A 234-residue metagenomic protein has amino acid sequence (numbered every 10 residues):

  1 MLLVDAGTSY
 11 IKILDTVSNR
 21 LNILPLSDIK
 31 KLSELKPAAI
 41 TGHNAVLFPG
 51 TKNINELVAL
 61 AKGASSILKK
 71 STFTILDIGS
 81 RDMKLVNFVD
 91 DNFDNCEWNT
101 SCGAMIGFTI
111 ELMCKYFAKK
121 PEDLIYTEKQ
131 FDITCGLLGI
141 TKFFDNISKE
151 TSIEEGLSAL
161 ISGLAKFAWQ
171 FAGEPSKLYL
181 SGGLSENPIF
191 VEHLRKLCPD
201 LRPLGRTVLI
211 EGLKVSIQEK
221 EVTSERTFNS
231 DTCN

Functional and structural regions predicted by a protein language model:
M1-A61, E192: N-terminal glycine/serine-rich phosphate-binding loop of ATP-dependent small-molecule kinases, especially carbohydrate
M1-V17, T72-D91: Gly/Thr-rich phosphate-binding beta-strand-loop-beta motif of the actin/hexokinase/Hsp70
H43-A45, P175-R195, L204: Glycine-rich phosphate-binding loops at beta-strand->alpha-helix junctions
K52-K62, L76-S80, W98-M105, S158-S162 (+1 more regions): Active-site nucleophile and cofactor-binding loops and adjacent substrate-binding regions of central metabolic enzymes
K62, G107-E111, P199-N234: Glycine-rich phosphate-binding/hydrolytic loop that grips phosphoryl groups
L68-S71, G79-S80, V89, V222-N234: Extended, charge-rich low-complexity interaction segments
D90-C135, G205, G212-S216: Glycine-rich phosphate-binding loop plus the immediately following alpha-helix
C135-K177, R202: Adenine-nucleotide phosphate-binding core of ATP-dependent small-molecule kinases
